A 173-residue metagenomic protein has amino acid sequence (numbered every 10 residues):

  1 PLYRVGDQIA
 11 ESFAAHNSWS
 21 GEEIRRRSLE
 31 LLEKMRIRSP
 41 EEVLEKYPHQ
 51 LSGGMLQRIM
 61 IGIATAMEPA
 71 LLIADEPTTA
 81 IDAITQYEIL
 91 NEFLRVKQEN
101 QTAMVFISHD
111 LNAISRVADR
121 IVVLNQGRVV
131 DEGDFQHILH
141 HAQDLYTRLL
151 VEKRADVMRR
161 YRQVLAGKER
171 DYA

Functional and structural regions predicted by a protein language model:
E23-E42, V151: Conserved ABC ATPase "signature" region
S39, H140-A173: C-terminal boundary and immediately downstream tail of ABC-type ATPase nucleotide-binding domains
A66-A70: A short, proline-enriched helix->beta-strand linker immediately N-terminal to the Walker B motif in ABC-type P-loop
Y87-N100: Helical segment within the ABC ATPase nucleotide-binding domain
I114-R116: A short, surface-exposed alpha-helical micro-motif characterized by mixed small hydrophobic and charged/polar residues
E132-G133: ABC ATPase "signature
